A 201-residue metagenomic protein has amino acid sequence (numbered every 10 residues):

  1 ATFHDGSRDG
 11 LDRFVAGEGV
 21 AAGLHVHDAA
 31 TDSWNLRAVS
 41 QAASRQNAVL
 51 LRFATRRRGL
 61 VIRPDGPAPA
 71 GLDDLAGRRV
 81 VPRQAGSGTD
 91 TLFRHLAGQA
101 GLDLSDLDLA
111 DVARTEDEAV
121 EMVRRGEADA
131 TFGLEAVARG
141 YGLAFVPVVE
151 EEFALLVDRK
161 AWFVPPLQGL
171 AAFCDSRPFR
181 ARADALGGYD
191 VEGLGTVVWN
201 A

Functional and structural regions predicted by a protein language model:
A1-D5, L104-E116: Short beta-strand-to-loop elements that line the ligand-binding cleft of bilobed periplasmic-binding protein-like
A1-V61: N-terminal segment of the mature folded domain
F14-V15, L75, F93, M122-R124: Hydrophobic residues within well-ordered alpha-helices
E18, R83, T89-D108: Ligand-binding cleft/hinge of the Venus flytrap
G23-S40, V120-V149: A ligand-binding cleft/hinge motif common to bilobed small-molecule-binding domains
R45-G59, L143-A172, V191-G195: Periplasmic-binding protein-like
I62-V80: Flexible hinge/capping segments at coil-to-helix
C174-D190: Periplasmic-binding protein-like
